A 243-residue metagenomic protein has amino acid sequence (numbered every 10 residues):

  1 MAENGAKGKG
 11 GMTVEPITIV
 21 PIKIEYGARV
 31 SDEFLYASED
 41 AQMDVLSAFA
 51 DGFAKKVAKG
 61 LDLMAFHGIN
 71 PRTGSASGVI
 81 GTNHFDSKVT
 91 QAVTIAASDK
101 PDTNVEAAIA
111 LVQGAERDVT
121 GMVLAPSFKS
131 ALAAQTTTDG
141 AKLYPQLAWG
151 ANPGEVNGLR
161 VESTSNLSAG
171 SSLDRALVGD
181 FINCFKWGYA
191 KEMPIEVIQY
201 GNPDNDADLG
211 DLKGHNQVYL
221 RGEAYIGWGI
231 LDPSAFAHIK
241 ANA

Functional and structural regions predicted by a protein language model:
M1, G10, R29-V30, A37-E39 (+3 more regions): Short helix/loop capping segments that flank catalytic or ligand/cofactor-binding pockets
M1-G27, D51, A235: Assembly/oligomerization interface modules of large self-assembling protein complexes
I22, S31, A125-S127, T164 (+1 more regions): Structured loops at beta-to-helix junctions and adjacent beta-edge loops in soluble globular domains
E25, F34, K59, F128-S130 (+2 more regions): Short loop/turn segments at secondary-structure transitions that flank enzyme active sites
E25-G114, H238, A243: Alpha-helical scaffold segments that mediate packing/assembly in large oligomeric complexes
Q91-D211, N216-V218: Extended oligomerization regions of viral-like shell subunits
A207-A243: Protruding loop/beta-arch "assembly-hinge" segments enriched in small, turn-prone residues
